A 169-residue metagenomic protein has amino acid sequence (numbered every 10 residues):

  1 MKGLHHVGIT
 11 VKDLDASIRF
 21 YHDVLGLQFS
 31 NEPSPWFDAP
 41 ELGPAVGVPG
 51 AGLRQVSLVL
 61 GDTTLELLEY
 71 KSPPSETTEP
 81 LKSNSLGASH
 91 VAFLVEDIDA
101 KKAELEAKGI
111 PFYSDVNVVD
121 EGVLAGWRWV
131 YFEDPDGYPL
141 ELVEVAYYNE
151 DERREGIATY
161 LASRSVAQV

Functional and structural regions predicted by a protein language model:
L4-K12, R54-L67, E79-L105, R128-E133 (+1 more regions): Vicinal oxygen chelate
I9, E32, F93, D99-V169: Vicinal oxygen chelate
T10-D62, A100, A107, V123-A125: Core segments of cupin and vicinal oxygen chelate
P33-P35, E79-K82, F112: A short alpha-helix capping/helix-coil boundary motif
S72-P74: Conserved short histidine dyad/triad with adjacent acidic residue
E76-P80, D151-R154: A short, polar/proline- and glycine-enriched secondary-structure boundary/capping micro-motif
